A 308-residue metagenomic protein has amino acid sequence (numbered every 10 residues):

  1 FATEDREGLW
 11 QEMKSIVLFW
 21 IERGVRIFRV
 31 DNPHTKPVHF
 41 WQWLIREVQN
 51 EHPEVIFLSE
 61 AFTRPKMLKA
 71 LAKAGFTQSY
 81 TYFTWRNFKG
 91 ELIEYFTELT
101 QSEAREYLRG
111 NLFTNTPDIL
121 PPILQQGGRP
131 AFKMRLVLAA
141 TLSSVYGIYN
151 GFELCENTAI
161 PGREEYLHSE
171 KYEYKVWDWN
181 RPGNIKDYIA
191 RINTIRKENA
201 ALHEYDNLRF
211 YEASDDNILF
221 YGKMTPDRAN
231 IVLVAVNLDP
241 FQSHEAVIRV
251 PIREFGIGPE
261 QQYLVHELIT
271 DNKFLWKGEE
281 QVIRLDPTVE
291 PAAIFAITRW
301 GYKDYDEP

Functional and structural regions predicted by a protein language model:
F1-L68: Active-site neighborhood of glycoside hydrolase catalytic domains
F1-W10, R26-T35, S79-N87, T116-R129 (+1 more regions): The substrate-binding groove and active-site-proximal loops of carbohydrate-active enzymes, especially glycoside
D5, E12, V17, K36 (+4 more regions): Secondary-structure capping and boundary motifs in well-ordered enzyme cores
L9-E12, L18, A139, Q281 (+1 more regions): C-terminal active-site rim and adjoining tail of enzyme catalytic domains
V17-I21, I45, L136-A140, I189-N193: Non-transmembrane alpha-helical segments in soluble domains of secreted/periplasmic/extracellular proteins
I27-N32, L58-E60, L112-N115, G147-G151 (+2 more regions): Short beta-strand segments
Q42, N50-H52, K69-G75, G90-E106 (+2 more regions): Carbohydrate-interacting/catalytic domains
R46, N50-Y149, P161: Glycan-recognition surfaces
